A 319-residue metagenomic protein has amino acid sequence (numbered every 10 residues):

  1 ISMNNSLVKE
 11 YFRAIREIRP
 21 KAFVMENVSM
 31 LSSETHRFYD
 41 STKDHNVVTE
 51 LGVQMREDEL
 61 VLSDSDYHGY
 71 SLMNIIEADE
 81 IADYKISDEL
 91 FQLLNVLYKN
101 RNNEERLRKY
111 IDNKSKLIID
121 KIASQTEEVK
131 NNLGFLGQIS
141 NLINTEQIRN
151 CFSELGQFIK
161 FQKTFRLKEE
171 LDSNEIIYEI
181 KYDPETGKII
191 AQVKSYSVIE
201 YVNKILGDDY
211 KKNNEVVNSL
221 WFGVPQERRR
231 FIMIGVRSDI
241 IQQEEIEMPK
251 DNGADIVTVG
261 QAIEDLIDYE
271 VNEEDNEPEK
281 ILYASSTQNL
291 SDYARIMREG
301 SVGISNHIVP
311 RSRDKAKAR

Functional and structural regions predicted by a protein language model:
I1, R19-V24, V28, S33: Proline-aspartate-enriched helix->loop->beta-strand connector
I1, R37-D40: Short, glycine/charged-enriched secondary-structure capping and boundary segments
I1-M3, N289: Acidic/histidine-rich helix-loop elements that form or flank divalent-metal/phosphate-binding sites at the catalytic
N4-N5, S195: A conditional alpha-helix N-cap/helix-loop micro-motif detector
E10-E17: Short, conserved SAM-binding segment of the class I
E34-R37, E244-E245: Short, solvent-exposed loop/turn and secondary-structure capping segments
T42-V216, W221-R319: S-adenosyl-L-methionine-dependent DNA methyltransferase catalytic core
